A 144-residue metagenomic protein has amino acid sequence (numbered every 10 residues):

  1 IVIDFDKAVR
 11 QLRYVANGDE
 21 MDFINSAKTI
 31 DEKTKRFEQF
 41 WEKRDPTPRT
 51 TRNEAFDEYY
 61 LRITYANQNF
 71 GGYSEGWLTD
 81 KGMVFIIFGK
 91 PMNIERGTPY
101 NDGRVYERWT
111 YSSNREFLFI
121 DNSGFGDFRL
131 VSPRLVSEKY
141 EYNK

Functional and structural regions predicted by a protein language model:
I1-K144: Residues within mature, well-folded domains
